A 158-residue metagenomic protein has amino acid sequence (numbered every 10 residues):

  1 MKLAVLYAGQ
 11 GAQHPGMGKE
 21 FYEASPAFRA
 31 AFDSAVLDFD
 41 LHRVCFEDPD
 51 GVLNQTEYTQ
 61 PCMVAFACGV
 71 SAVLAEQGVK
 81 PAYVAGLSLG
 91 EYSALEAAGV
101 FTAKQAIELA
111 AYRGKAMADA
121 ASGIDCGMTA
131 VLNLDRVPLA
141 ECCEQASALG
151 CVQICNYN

Functional and structural regions predicted by a protein language model:
M1-A85, L134: Helix-rich "cap/lid" substructures immediately adjacent to catalytic or cofactor-binding pockets
Q10-A12, L37-H42, A98-N158: Alpha/beta catalytic cores of group-transfer enzymes, especially the acyltransferase/condensing modules of polyketide
A30, C62, S88-L89, F101 (+1 more regions): An amphipathic alpha-helix/helix-turn recognition signal
E47-G51, A85-L89, G114, C126-A130: Short, glycine/charge-rich beta-strand/loop segments that flank catalytic centers and engage negatively charged groups
M63, V70, A94-E96, A116: Hydrophobic side chains within alpha-helical segments
A67, A82, G86-G90, A94 (+1 more regions): Gly/Ala-rich beta-loop-alpha elbow adjacent to hydrolase catalytic centers
V73-Q77, L95-V100: Alpha-helix C-terminal capping segments
